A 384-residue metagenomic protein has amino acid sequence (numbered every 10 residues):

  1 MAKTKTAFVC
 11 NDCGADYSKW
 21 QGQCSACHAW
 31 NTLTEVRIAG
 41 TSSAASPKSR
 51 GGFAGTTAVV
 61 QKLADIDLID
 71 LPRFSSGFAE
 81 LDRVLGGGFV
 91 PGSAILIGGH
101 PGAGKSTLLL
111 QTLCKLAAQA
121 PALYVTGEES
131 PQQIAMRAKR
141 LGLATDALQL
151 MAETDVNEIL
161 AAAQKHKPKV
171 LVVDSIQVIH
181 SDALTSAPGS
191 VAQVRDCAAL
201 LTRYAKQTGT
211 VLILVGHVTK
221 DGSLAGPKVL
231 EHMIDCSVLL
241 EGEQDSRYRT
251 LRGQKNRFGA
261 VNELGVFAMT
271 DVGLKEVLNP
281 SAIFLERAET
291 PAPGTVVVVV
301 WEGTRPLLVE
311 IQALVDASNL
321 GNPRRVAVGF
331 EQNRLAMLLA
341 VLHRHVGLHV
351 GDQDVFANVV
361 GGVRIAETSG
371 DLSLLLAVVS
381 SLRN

Functional and structural regions predicted by a protein language model:
M1-R50, Q149, H166: Short, small/acidic-rich helices and loops at N termini and domain boundaries of DNA replication/processing enzymes
K3, Y17, G52-T56, L71-F78 (+9 more regions): Conserved phosphate/pyrophosphate-binding and hydrolysis machinery centered on Walker-type P-loop NTPases, extending
G22, V84, I134, D174 (+7 more regions): Residue-level signature of catalytic and energy-coupling elements of molecular machines, predominantly ATP/GTP-dependent
T32, P101-A103, E128-Q132, R140-L143 (+10 more regions): Conserved nucleotide-binding/hydrolysis micro-motifs of P-loop NTPases
I38-Y124, E128, Q132, L148 (+5 more regions): Extended interfacial segments that mediate partner engagement and assembly in macromolecular machines
G92, H100-A103, L108-T112, L116-L200 (+3 more regions): Conserved inter-motif catalytic segment of the P-loop NTP-binding fold
A199-T290: Phosphate-binding/switch region of NTP-binding enzymes
L264-N384: Conserved P-loop NTPase/AAA+ ATPase motor core
